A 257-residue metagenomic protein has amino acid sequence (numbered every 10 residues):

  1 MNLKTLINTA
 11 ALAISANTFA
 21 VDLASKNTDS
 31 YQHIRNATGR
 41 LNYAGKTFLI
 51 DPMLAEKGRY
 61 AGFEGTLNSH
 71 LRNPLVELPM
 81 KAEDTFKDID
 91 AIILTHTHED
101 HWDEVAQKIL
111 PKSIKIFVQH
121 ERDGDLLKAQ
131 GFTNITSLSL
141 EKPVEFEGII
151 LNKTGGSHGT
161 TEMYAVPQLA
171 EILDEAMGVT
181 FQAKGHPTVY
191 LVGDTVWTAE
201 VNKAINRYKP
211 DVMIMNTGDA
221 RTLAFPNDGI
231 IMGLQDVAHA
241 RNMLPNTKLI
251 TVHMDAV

Functional and structural regions predicted by a protein language model:
M1-I7: Bacterial N-terminal signal peptides that target proteins for export
S15-A16, A20: N-terminal signal peptide c-region/cleavage motif recognized by signal peptidases
V21-T28, I34, Q119-H186: Metallo-beta-lactamase
A24-K81, I172-G193: Conserved beta-strand hairpin/beta-sheet module of binuclear metal-dependent hydrolase folds, prominently
K46-I93, E104-Q107, T161-A165, T198-R207: Pre-active-site segment of Zn-dependent metallo-hydrolases
I50-D51, D88-H98, F117-H120, V189-T195 (+2 more regions): Active-site neighborhood of phospho(di)ester-bond hydrolases with catalytic His/Asp-centered motifs
R59-G62, P79-V144, G155-T160: Active-site HxH/HxHxD metal-binding segment of metal-dependent hydrolases
P74, V196-V257: Cap/insert and terminal regions of metallo-dependent hydrolase folds
